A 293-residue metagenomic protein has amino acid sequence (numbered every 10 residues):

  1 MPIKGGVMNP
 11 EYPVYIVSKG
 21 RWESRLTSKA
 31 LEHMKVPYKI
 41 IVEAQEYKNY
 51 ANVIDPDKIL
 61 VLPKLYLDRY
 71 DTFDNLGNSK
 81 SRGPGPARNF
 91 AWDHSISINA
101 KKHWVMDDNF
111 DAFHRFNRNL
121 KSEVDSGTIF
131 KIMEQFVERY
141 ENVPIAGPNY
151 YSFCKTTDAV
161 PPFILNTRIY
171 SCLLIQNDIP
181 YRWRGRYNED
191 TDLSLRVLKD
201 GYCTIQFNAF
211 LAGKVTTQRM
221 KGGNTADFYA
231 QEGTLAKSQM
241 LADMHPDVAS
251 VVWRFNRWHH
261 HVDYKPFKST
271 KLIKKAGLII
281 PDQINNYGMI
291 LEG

Functional and structural regions predicted by a protein language model:
G6-P13, G20-E23, G185, T191-G293: C-terminal catalytic/acceptor-binding lobe
I16-V36, V42, E46-A51: Short, well-formed alpha-helical segments that are part of the catalytic scaffolds of diverse glycosyltransferases
R21-W22, E46, Y66-L67, N109-D111 (+3 more regions): Short, solvent-exposed loop/turn segments at secondary-structure junctions
T27-E32, N49-D57, P161, K237 (+1 more regions): Short, aromatic/basic amphipathic alpha-helical patches
A44-K102, D111-R118: Active-site-proximal specificity loops/subdomain of glycosyltransferases
D74-K80, R115-G127, G222-A230: Short, flexible/disordered intra-domain loops and linkers
A112-K199: Conserved catalytic core of nucleotide-sugar-dependent glycosyltransferases
